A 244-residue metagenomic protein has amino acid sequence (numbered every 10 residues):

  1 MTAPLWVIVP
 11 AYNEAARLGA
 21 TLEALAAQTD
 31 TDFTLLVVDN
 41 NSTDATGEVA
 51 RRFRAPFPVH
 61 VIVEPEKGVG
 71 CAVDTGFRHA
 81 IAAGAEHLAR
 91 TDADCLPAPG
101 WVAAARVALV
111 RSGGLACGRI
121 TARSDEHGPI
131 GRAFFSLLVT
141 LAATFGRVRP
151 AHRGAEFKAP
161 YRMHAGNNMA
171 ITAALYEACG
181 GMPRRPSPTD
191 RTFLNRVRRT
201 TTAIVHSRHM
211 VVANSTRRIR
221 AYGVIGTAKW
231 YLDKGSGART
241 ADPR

Functional and structural regions predicted by a protein language model:
M1-A24: N-proximal low-complexity "stem/linker" segments adjacent to membrane-targeting elements
E23-D32: Short, acidic, metal-binding catalytic loop of nucleotide-sugar glycosyltransferases
D39-E48, C95: A conserved acidic beta->alpha catalytic loop
E64-A83: Glycine-rich, basic loop-to-helix element that forms the pyrophosphate-binding segment of sugar-nucleotide handling
A85-L96: Short beta-strand-to-loop acidic/aromatic patch adjacent to the donor-nucleotide binding site
G100-G131: Conserved donor NDP-sugar-binding/catalytic core segment of glycosyltransferases
G118-S124, F134-Y161: Short, flexible, basic/aromatic active-site loop/helix in glycosyltransferases
S187-F193: Acidic donor-binding loop at a coil-to-helix junction in glycosyltransferase catalytic cores that engages
